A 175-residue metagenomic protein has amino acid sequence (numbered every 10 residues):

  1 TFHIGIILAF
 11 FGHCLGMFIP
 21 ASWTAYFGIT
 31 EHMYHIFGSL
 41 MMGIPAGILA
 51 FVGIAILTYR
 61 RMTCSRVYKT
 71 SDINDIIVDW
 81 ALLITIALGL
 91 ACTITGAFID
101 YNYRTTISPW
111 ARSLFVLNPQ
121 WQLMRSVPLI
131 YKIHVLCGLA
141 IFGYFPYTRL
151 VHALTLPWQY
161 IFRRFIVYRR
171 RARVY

Functional and structural regions predicted by a protein language model:
T1-T148, H152-R164: Membrane-embedded alpha-helical bundles of multi-pass integral membrane proteins
V167-Y175: Non-heme Fe(II)/2-oxoglutarate
